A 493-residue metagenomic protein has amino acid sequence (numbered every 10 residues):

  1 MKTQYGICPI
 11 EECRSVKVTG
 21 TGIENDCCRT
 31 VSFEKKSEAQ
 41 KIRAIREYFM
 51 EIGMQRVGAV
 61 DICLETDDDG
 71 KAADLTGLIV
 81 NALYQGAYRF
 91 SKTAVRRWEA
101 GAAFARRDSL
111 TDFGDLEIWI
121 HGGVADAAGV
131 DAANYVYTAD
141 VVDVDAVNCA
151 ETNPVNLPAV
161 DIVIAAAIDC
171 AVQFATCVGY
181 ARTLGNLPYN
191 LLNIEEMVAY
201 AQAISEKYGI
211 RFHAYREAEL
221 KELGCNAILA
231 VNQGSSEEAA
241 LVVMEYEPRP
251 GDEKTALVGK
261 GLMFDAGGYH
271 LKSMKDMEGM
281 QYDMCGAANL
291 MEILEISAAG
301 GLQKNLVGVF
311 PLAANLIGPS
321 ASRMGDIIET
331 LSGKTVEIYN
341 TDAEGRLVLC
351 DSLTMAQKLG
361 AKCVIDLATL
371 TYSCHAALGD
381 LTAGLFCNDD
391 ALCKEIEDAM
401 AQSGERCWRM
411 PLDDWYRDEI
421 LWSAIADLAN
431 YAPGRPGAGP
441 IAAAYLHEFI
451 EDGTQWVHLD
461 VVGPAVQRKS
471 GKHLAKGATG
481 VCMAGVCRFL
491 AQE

Functional and structural regions predicted by a protein language model:
M1-K254, V258-G261: Short amphipathic alpha-helical segment within the helicase RecA-like ATPase core that mediates nucleic-acid
M1-S15, G20-C28, A59, V130 (+3 more regions): A generic structural signal for tightly packed, nonpolar segments enriched in small/aliphatic residues
